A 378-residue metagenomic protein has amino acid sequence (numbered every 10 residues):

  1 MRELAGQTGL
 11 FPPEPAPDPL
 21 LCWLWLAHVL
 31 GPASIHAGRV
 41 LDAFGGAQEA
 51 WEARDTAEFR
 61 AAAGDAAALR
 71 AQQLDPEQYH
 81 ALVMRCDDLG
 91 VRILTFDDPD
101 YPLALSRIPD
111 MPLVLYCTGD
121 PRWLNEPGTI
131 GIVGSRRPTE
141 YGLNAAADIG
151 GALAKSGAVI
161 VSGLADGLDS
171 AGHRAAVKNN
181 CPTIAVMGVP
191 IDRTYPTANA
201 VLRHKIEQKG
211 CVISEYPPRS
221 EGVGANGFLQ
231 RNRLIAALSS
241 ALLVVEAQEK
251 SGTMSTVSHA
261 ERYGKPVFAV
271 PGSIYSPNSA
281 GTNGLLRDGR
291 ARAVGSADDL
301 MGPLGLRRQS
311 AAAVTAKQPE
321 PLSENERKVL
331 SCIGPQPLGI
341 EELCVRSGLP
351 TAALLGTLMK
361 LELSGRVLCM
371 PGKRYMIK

Functional and structural regions predicted by a protein language model:
M1-D110: N-terminal positively charged helical leader segments and presequences
M1-P19, D87, T95-K378: Glycine-biased, small-residue-rich flexible motifs in mid-sequence functional cores and linkers
